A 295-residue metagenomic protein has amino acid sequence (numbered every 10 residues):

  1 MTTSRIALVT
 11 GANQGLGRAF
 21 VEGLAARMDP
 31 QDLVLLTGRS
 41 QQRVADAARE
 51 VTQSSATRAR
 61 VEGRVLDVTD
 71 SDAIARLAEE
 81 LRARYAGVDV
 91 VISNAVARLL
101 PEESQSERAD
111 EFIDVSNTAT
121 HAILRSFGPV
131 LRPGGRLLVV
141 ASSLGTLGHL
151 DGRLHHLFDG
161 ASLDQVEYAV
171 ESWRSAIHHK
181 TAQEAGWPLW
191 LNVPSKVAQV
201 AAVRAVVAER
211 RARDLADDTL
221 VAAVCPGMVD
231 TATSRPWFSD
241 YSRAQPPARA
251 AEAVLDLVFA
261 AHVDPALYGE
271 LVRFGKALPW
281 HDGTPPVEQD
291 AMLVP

Functional and structural regions predicted by a protein language model:
T2-L35: Canonical Rossmann dinucleotide-binding motif of NAD(H)/NADP(H)-dependent dehydrogenases/reductases, specifically
T10, V88-L99, S116, G134-S142 (+1 more regions): Rossmann-fold scaffold of SDR-type NAD(P)-dependent oxidoreductases
V51-D72: Rossmann-fold cofactor-recognition segment
T57-E62, E80-S93, L99-E103: A glycine-rich helix->loop->beta "capping" turn within Rossmann-like NAD(P)(H)-dependent oxidoreductase domains
V65-R76, S106, N117: The beta1-alpha1 cofactor-binding region of Rossmann-like NAD(H)/NADP(H)-dependent oxidoreductases
T69, E111-A119, P194: Glycine-rich NAD(P)-binding loop of the Rossmann-fold in SDR/ketoreductase-type enzymes
A97, P101-Q105, D110, R136-L215: Catalytic loop of short-chain dehydrogenase/reductase
A122, A223-T231, F238-P295: C-terminal helical subdomain
